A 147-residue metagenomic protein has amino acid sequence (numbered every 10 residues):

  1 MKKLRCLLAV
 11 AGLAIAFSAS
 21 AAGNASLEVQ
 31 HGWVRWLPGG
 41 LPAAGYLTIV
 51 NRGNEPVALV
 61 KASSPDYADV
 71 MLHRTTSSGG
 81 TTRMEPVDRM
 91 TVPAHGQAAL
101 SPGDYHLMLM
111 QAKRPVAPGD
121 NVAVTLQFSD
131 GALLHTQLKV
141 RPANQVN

Functional and structural regions predicted by a protein language model:
M1-L8: Bacterial N-terminal signal peptides that target proteins for export
A11-A14: Repetitive helical segments and hydrophobic/amphipathic motifs
A16-S20: N-terminal signal peptide c-region/cleavage motif recognized by signal peptidases
A22-N147: Compact, glycine-rich, soluble single-domain proteins
